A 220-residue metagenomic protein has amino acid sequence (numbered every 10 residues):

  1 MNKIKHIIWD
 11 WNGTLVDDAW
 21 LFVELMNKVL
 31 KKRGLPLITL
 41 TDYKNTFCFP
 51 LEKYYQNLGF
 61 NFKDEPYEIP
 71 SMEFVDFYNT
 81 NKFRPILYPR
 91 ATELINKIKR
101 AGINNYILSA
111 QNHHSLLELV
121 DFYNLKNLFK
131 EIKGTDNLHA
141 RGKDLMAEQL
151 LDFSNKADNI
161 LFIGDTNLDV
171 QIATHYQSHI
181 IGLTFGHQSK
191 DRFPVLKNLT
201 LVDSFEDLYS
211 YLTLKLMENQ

Functional and structural regions predicted by a protein language model:
N2, A101-I103, F153-D158, K215-N219: Glycine-rich phosphate-binding loop signature in dinucleotide/nucleotide-binding domains
N2-P89, E93: N-terminal helical cap/lid subdomain that shapes the substrate entry/recognition surface in HAD-like hydrolases
H6, K143-V170: Conserved Lys-Pro-Asp/Glu-containing loop-to-beta segment of HAD-superfamily phosphomonoesterases, centered on
P36, K126-K130, A157: Conserved H-loop
T46, I86-R90, Q111, N124 (+4 more regions): Short beta->alpha linker loops
T80-I107, H113, L117, D144: Short, acidic loop-to-helix structural element flanking the phosphoryl-transfer center in phosphate-processing enzymes
K126-R141: A short, structured active-site edge motif that brings together acidic residues
L161-L201: Acidic, Mg2+-coordinating phosphoryl-transfer loop and its flanking beta/alpha structural elements, shared across
